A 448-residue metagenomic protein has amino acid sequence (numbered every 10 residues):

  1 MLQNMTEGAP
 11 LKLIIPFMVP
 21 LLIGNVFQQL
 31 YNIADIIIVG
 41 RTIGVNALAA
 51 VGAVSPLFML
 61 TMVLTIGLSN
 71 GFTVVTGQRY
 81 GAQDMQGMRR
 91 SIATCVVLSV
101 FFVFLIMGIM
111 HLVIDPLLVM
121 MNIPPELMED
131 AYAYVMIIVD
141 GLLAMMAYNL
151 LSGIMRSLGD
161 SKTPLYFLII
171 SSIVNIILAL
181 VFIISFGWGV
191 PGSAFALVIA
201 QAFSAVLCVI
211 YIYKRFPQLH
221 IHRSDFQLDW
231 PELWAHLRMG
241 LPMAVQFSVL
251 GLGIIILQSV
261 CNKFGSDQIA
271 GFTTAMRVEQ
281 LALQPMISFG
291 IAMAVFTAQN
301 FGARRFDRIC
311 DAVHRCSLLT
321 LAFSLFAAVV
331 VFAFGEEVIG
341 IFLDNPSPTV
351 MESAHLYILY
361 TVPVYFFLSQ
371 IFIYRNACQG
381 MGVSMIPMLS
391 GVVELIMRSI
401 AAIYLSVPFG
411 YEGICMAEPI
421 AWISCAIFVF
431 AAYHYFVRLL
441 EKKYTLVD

Functional and structural regions predicted by a protein language model:
M1-M18, T76-L143, I183-L241, T297-V364 (+1 more regions): Short alpha-helical transmembrane segments in multi-pass integral membrane proteins
E7, L11-L30, A34, L57-L64 (+7 more regions): Residue-level signal for short hydrophobic patches within transmembrane helices of multi-pass membrane transporters
P16-D35, I137, Y148, S171 (+4 more regions): Transmembrane helical elements of multi-pass membrane transporters/channels
V26, L30-A49, L118-P125, V181-W188 (+5 more regions): Helix-terminus/linker motif at the lipid-water interface of multi-pass membrane proteins
V45-P56, A131, V135, A194 (+2 more regions): Small-residue hotspots at the loop-to-helix junctions and early N-terminal turns of transmembrane alpha-helices
L48-G108, M145-P164, G271-G335, L368-S390: Small-residue-rich hydrophobic transmembrane alpha-helices
L60, N175-A179, A205-V209, L281-Q284 (+3 more regions): Hydrophobic transmembrane alpha-helices of multi-pass small-molecule transporters
S69, I137-R156, P164-S172, S193-C208 (+4 more regions): Short runs within selected transmembrane alpha-helices of multi-pass transporters and secretion channels
